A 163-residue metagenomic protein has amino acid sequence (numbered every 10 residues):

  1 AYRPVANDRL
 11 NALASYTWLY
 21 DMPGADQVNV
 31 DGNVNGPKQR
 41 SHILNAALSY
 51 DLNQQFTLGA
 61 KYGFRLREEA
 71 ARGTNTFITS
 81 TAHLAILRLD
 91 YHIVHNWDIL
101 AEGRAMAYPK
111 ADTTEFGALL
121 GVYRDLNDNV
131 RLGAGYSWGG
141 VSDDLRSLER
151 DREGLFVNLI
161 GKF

Functional and structural regions predicted by a protein language model:
A1-F163: Gram-negative and organellar
